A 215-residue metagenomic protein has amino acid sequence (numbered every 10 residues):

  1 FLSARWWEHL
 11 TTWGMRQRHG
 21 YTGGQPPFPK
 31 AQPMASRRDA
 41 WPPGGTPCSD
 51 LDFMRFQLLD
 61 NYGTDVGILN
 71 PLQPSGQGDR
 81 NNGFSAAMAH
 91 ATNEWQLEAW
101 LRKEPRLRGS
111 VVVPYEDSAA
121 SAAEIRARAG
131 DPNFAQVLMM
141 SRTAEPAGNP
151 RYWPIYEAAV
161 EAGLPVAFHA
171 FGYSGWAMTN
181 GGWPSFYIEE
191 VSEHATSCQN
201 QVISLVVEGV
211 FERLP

Functional and structural regions predicted by a protein language model:
F1-P215: Helix-coil boundary/capping segments in enzymes
